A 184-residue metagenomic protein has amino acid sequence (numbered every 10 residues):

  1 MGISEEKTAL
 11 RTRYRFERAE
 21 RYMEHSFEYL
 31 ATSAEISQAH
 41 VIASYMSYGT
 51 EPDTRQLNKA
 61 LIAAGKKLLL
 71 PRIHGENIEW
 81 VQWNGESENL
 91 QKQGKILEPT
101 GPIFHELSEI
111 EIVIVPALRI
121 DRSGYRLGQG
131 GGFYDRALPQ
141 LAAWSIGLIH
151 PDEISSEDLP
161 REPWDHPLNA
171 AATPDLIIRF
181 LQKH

Functional and structural regions predicted by a protein language model:
M1-S108: N-terminal active-site beta-alpha-beta segment that forms phosphate/nucleotide-binding and substrate-recognition loops
M1-T12, F16-E20, S108-V113, D121-Y125 (+1 more regions): Surface-exposed, charge/polar-rich loops and edge strands
I42, V113-I114: Receiver (REC) domain switch-region micro-motif
Y45-Y48, F133-Y134, H150: Aromatic side chains
Y48-T50, L118-R122: Short glycine-rich anion-binding loops that position phosphate/pyrophosphate groups of nucleotides and phosphorylated
K59, L127-Y134: Charged helix-capping and loop-helix junction motifs
R72, Q82, E98, A117 (+2 more regions): Short, structured patches in soluble enzyme cores that scaffold and shape functional sites
P99-P102, P116, Q140: Mid-sequence acidic-hydrophobic segments that form the walls of catalytic/ligand-binding cavities or oligomerization
